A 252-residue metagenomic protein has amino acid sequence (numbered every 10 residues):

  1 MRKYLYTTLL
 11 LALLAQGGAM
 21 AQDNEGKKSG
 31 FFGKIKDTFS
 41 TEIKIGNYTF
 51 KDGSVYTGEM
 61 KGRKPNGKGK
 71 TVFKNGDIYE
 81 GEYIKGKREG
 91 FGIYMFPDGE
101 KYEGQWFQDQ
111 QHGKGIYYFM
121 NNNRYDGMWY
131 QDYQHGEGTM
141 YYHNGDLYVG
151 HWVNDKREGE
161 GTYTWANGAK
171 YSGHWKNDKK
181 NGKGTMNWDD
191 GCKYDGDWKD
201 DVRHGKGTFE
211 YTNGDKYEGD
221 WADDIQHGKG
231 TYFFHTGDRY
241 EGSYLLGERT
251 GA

Functional and structural regions predicted by a protein language model:
R2-T8: Sec-dependent signal peptide recognition, specifically the positively charged N-region followed immediately by
T8-Q16: Bacterial N-terminal signal peptides
G17-D23: Boundary at the C-terminal end of the N-terminal hydrophobic targeting segment
D23-I78, E82: N-terminal segments that cap or nucleate solenoid repeat domains
D37, V55-N66, I78-E89, K101-H112 (+6 more regions): Conserved anchor residues at repeat-unit boundaries in beta-strand-based tandem repeats, strongest for the MORN repeat
K44-G46, G67-G69, G92, G115 (+5 more regions): One face of beta-strands
V72, M95, Y117-Y118, E137-Y141 (+4 more regions): TPR/Sel1-like alpha-solenoid repeat signature
